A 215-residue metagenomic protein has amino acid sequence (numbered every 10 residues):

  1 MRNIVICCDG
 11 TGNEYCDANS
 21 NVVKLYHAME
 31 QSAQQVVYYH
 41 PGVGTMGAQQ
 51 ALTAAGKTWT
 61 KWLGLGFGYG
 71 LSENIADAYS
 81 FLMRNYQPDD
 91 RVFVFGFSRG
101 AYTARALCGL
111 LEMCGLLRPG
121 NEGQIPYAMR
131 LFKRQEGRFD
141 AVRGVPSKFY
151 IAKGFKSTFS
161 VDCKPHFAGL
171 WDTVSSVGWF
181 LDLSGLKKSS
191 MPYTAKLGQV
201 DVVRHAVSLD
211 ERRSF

Functional and structural regions predicted by a protein language model:
M1-F215: Alpha-helical segment proximal to the catalytic Tyr-Lys
